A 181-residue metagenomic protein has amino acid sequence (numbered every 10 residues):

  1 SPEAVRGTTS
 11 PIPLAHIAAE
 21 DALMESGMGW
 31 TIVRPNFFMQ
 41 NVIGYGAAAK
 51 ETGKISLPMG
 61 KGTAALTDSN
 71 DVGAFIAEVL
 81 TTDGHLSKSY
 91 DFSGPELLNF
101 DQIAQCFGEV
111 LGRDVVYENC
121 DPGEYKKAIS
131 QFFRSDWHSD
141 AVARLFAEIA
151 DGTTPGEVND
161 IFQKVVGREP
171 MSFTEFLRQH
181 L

Functional and structural regions predicted by a protein language model:
P2-V116, C120-G123, K127-F132, W137 (+2 more regions): Oxidoreductase cofactor-interface core, primarily capturing Rossmann-like NAD(P)-dependent enzymes
G123-L181: A hydrophobic C-terminal alpha-helical subdomain
